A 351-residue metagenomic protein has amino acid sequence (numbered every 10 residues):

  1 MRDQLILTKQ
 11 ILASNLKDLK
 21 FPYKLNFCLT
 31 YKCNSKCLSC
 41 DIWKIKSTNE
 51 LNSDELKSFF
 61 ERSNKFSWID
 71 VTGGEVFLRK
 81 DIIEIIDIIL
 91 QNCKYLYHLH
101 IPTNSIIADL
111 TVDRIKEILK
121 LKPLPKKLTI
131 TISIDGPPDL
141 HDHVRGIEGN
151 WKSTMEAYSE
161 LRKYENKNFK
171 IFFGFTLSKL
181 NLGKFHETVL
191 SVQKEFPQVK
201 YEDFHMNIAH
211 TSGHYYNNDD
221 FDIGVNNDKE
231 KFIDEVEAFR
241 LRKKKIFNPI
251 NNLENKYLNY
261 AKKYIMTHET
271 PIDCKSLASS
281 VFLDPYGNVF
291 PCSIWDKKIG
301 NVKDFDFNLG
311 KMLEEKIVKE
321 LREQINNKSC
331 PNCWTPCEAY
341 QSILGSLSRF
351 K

Functional and structural regions predicted by a protein language model:
M1-P22, K244-M266, I343-K351: Alpha-helical membrane-targeting segments
R2-L128, S346: Conserved alpha-helical substructure of the radical SAM core
T8-A13, F21, W43, P271 (+1 more regions): Flexible mid-to-C-terminal extensions adjoining Fe-S/redox cofactors in radical SAM and related proteins
F27, Y31-N34, H268, Q324-N327 (+1 more regions): Processing junctions and N-termini across compartments
R62-K65, C93, E165, F196-Q198 (+1 more regions): Alpha-helix termination/capping residues and helix-transition junctions
E75, T103-I107, I134-G136, F175-L177 (+1 more regions): Short, flexible loop/turn elements at secondary-structure junctions
P123-P125, T129-F290, I294-G300, D304 (+1 more regions): Radical SAM enzyme [4Fe-4S]-AdoMet core and its adjacent flexible, acidic and glycine-rich loops/tails across
